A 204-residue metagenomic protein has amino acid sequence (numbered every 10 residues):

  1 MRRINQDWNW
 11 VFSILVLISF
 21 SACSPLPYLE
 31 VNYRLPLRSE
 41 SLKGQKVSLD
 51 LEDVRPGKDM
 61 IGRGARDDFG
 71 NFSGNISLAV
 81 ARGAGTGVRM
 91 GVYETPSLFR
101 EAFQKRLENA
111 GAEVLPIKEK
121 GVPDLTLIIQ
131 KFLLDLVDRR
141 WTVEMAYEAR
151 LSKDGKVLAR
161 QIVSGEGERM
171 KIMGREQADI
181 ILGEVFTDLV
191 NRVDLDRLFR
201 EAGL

Functional and structural regions predicted by a protein language model:
M1, E108, V114-K120, L195-L204: Extended alpha-helical regions
M1-S24: Sec-dependent bacterial lipoprotein signal peptides
C23-P96, L198-L204: A structural "domain/chain start" motif
S24-R34, N109-L158, E168-R169: Surface-exposed short loop/turn segments
K46-G57, G62, D124-Q130, E144-R150 (+1 more regions): Soluble periplasmic/extracytoplasmic beta-strand elements of cell-envelope proteins
S73-E94, D154-G203: Short secondary-structure boundary motifs at beta->alpha junctions and helix caps
E94, L98, K120-V122, E184: Short, well-structured alpha-helical interface segments that form or flank functional binding sites
L98-E108: Amphipathic alpha-helical segments
